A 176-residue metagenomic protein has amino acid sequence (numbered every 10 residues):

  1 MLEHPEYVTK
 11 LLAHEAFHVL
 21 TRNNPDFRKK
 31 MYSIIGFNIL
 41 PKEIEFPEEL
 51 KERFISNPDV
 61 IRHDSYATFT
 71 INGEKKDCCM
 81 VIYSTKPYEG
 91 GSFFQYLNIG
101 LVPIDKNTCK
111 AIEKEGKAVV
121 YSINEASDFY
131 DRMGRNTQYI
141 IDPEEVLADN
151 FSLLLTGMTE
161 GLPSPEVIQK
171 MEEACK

Functional and structural regions predicted by a protein language model:
M1-A13, N136-I140: Short pre-active-site segment immediately N-terminal to the catalytic Zn-binding motif
P5-K10, T21, D26, P165-K176: Non-catalytic terminal regions of proteins
V8, A16, E145: Extracellular structured ligand-interaction cores
L11-V19, S152-L153: Solvent-exposed, well-ordered amphipathic alpha-helical segments that flank/support binding or catalytic loops
A16-S33: Catalytic Zn2+-binding segment of zinc metalloproteases
S33-K176: Metalloprotease/metallohydrolase-associated module, dominated by Zn2+-dependent proteases
